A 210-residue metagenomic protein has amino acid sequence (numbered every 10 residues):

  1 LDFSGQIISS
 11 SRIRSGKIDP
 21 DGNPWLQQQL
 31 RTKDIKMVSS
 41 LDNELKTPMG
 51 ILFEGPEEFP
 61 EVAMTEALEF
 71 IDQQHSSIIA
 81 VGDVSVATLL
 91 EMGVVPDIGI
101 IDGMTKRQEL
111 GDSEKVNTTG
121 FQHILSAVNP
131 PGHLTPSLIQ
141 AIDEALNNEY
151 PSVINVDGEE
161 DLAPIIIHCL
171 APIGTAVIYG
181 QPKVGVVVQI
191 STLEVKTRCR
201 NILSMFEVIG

Functional and structural regions predicted by a protein language model:
L1-M37: Classical nucleotidyltransferase
L1-S15, G180-K196, F206-G210: Short, flexible loop segments at boundaries between secondary-structure elements
R14-S15, S152-Y179: Hydrophobic/aromatic-rich, well-ordered segments within soluble, folded domains that form packed cores
R31-P130: N-terminal, charge-rich interaction modules
I79-A87, D157-P164, K183-G185: Gly/Ser/Thr-rich loops at beta-strand to alpha-helix junctions that form or flank small-molecule/cofactor-binding
L90-I98, K115-N117, H168-I173, T192-K196 (+1 more regions): Short, solvent-exposed amphipathic alpha-helical segments in soluble enzyme and RNA/protein-processing domains
P96-G103, I173-P182: Short hydrophobic/aromatic-enriched beta-strand-loop microsegments
Q122-V156, L162: Internal catalytic-core helix/loop-beta-alpha segment that presents or stabilizes conserved functional determinants
